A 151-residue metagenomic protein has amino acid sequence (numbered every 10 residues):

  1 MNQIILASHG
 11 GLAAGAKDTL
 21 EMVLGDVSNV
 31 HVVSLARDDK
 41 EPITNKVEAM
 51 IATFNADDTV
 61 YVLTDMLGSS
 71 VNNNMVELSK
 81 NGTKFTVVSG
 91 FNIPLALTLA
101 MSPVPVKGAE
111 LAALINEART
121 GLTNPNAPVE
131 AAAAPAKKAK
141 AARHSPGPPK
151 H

Functional and structural regions predicted by a protein language model:
M1-Y61, L67-H151: N-terminal loops that bind phosphate or other acidic moieties and the adjacent beta-alpha structural core
